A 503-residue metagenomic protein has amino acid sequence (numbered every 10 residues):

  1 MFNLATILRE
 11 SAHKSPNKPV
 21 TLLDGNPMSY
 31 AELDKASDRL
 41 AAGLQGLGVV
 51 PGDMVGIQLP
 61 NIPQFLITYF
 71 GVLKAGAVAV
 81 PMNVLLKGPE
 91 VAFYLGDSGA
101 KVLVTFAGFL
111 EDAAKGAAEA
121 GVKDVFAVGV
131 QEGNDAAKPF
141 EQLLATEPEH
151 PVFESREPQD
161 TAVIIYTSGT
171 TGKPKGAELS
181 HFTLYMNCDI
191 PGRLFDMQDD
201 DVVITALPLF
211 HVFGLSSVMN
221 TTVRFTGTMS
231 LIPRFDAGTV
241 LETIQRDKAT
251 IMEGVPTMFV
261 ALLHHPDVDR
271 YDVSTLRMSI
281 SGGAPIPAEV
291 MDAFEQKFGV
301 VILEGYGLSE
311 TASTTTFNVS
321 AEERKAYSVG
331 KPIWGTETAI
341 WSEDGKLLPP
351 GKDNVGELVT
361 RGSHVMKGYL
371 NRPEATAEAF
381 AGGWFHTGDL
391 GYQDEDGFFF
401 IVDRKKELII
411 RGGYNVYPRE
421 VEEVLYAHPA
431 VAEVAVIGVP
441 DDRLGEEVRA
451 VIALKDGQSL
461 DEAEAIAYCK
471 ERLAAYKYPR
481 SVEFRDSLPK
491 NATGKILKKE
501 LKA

Functional and structural regions predicted by a protein language model:
N17, E147-Y166, K173, D196-V202: Conserved pre-ATP/AMP-binding loop-to-beta segment of ANL
N17-I62, L66-F70, K87-A92, E141: Conserved AMP-binding/adenylate-forming core of the ANL superfamily
G25, E111-P158, H265-P266: ANL superfamily adenylate-forming
S29-A31, A162-M186: Conserved AMP-binding A3 loop
L86, A92, L103-T105, M252 (+7 more regions): AMP-binding/adenylate-forming catalytic core of the ANL superfamily
Y185-V202, F210-I251, H265: Conserved AMP-binding/adenylation subdomain of ANL enzymes
A249-G254, L263-K325, E337-A339, D344 (+1 more regions): Gly/Ser/Thr-rich phosphate-binding loop
A339-V359, E395-D396, Q458-E462, L497: Conserved beta-loop-beta connector loops within the AMP-binding
